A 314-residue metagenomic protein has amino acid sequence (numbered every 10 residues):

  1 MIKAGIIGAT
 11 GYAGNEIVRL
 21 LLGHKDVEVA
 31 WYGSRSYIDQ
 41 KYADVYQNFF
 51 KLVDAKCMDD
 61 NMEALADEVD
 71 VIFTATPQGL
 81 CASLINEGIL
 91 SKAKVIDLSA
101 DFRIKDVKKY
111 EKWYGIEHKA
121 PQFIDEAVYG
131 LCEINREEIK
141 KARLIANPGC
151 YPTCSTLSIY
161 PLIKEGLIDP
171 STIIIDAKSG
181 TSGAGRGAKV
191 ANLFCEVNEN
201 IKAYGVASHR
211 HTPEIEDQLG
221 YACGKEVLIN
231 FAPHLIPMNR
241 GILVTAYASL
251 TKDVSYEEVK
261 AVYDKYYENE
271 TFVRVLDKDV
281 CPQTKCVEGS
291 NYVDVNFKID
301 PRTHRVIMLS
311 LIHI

Functional and structural regions predicted by a protein language model:
I2-E199, Y204-V206, K298-P301: N-terminal Rossmann-like NAD(P) cofactor-binding subdomain of oxidoreductases, focused on the glycine-rich
D26-A66, S171-A177, T181-S310: C-terminal substrate-binding/catalytic lobe of Rossmann-fold NAD(P)-dependent oxidoreductases
I312-I314: Conserved small/polar residues in nucleotide/adenosyl-binding loops
